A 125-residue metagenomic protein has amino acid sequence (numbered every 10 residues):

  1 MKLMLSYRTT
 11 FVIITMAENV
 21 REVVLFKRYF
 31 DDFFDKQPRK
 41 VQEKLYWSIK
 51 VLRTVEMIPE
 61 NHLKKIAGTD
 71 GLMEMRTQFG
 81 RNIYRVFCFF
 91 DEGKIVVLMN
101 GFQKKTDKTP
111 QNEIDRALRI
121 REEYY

Functional and structural regions predicted by a protein language model:
M1-I83, E92-V96, K105-Y125: Basic, Lys/Arg-enriched alpha-helical interface segments
M99: ATP-dependent carboxylate-activation loops
